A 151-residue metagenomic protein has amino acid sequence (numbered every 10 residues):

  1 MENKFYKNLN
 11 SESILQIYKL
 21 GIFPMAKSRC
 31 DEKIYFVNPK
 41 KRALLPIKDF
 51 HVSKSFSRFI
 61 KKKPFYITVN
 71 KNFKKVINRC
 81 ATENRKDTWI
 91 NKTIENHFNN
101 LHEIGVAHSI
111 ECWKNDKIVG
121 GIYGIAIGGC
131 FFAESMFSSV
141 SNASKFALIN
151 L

Functional and structural regions predicted by a protein language model:
M1-L151: N-acyltransferase acceptor-side catalytic subdomain
